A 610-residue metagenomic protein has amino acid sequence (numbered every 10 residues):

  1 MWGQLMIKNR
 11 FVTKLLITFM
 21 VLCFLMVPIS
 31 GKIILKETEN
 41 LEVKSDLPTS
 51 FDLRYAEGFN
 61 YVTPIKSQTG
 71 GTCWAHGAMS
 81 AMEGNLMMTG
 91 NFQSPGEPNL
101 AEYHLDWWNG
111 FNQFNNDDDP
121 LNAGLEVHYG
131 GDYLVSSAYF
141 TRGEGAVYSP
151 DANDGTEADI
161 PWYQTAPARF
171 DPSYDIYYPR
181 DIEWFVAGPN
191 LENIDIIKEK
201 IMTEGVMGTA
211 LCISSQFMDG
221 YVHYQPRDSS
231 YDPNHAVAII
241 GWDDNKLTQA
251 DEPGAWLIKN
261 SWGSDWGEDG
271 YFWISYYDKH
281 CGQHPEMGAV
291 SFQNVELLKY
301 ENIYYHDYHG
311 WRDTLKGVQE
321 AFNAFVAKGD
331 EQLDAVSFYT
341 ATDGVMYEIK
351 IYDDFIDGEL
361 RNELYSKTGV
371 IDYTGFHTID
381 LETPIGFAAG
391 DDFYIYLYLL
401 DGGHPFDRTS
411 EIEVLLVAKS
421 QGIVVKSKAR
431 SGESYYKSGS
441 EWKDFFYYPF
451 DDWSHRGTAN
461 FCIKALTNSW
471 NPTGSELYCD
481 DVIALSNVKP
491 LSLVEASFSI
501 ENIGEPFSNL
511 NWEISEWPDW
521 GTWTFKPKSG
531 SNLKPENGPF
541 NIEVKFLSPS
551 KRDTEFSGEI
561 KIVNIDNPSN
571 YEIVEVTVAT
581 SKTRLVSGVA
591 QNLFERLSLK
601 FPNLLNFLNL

Functional and structural regions predicted by a protein language model:
M1-I33, F498, R584-L610: Secretory targeting signatures
I33-Q332, T342-K367, Y373, R408 (+1 more regions): Catalytic-core signature of thiol
R312-L315, Q319, A327-G329, P472-G504: Beta-sheet-dominated interaction scaffolds and their linkers
D343-A429: Aromatic- and Gly/Pro-enriched, solvent-exposed loop/edge beta-strand patches characteristic of beta-rich domains
P384-G386, L547-D553: Short, surface-exposed loop/turn segments at beta-strand-coil junctions that are enriched for proline with nearby
Y398-N471: Short, surface-exposed beta-strand/loop patches at domain edges that form aromatic-rich interfacial subsites
P449-D452, P472-D481, G504-V544: Surface-exposed binding patches on compact interaction domains or structured appendages
T554-D566: A short beta-strand micro-motif common to beta-rich folds, especially ectodomain repeats
